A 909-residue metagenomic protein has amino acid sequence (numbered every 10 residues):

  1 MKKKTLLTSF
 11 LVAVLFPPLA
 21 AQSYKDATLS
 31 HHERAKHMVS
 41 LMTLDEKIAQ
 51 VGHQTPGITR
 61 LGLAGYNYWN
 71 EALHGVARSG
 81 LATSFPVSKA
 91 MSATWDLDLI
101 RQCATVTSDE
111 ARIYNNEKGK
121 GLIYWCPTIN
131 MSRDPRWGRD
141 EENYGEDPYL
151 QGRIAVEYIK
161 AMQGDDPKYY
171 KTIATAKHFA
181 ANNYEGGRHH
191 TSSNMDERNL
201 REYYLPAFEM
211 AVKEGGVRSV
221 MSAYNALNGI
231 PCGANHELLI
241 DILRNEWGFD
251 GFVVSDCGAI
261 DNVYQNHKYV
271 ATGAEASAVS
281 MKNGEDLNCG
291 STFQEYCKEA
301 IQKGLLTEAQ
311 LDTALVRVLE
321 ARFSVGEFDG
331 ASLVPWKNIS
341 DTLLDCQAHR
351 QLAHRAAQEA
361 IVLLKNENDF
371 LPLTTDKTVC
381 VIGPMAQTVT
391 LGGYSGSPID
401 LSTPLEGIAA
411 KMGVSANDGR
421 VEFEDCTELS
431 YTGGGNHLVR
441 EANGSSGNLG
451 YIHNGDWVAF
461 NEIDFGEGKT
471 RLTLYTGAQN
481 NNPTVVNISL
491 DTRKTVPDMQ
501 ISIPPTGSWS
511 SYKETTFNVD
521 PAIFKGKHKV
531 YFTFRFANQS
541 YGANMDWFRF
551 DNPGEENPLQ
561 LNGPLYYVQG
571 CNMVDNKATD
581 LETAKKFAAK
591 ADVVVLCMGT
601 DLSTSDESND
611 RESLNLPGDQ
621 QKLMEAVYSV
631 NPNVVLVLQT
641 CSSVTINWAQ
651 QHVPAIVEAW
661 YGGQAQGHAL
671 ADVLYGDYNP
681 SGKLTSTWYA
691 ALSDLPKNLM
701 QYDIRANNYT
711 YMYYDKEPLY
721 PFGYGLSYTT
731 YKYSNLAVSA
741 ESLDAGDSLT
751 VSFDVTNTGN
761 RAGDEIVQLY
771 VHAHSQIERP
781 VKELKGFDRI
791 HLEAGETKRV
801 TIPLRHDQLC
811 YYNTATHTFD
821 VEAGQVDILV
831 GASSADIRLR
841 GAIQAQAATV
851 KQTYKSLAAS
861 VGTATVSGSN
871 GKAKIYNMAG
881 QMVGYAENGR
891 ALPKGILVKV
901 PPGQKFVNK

Functional and structural regions predicted by a protein language model:
M1-S23: Bacterial Sec-dependent N-terminal signal peptides
P17, S856-K909: C-terminal outer-membrane/trafficking sorting elements
P18-F423, N443-N448, N454-W457, E462-R471 (+8 more regions): Glycoside hydrolase catalytic-domain context in secreted enzymes
D418-H437: Predominantly extracellular/luminal regions of secreted and cell-surface proteins, especially disulfide-bonded
I463-N480, V486: A short beta-strand element within beta-rich, extracytoplasmic domains of secreted/secretory-pathway proteins
N481-I488, A543, V767: Beta-strand acidic-aromatic groove motif in beta-rich domains, primarily in extracellular
N544-D546, L839-I843, Q904-K909: Edge beta-strands of extracellular beta-sandwich domains
D836-Q852: Short beta-strand elements
